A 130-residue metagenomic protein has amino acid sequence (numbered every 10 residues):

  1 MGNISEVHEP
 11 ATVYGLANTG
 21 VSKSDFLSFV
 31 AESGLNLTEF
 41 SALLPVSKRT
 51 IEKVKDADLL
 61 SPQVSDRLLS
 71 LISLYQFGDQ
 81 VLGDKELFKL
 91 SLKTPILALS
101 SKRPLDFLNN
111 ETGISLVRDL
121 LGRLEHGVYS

Functional and structural regions predicted by a protein language model:
M1-S130: Non-transmembrane "mature" sequence context
